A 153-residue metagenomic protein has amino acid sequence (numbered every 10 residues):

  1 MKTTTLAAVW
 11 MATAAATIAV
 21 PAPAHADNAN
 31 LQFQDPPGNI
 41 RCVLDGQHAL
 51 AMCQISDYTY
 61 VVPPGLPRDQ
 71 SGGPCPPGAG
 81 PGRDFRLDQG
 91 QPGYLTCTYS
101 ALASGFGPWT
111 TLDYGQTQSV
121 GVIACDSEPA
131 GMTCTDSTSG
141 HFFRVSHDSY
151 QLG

Functional and structural regions predicted by a protein language model:
M1-A7: Positively charged n-region of N-terminal signal peptides that target proteins for export
A8-I18: Bacterial N-terminal signal peptides
A22-D27: Sec/Tat signal peptide C-region and signal peptidase I cleavage site
Q32, P36-V62: N-terminal secretory signal peptides
Q54-L112, V145-G153: A low-complexity, Ser/Thr/Gly/Pro-enriched, surface-exposed linker/loop concept that marks segments flanking
T98-M132: Acidic, glycine-rich flexible loop segments
G131-F143: Short, exposed beta-strand-loop hairpins at the edges of beta-sheets in extracellular/periplasmic proteins
